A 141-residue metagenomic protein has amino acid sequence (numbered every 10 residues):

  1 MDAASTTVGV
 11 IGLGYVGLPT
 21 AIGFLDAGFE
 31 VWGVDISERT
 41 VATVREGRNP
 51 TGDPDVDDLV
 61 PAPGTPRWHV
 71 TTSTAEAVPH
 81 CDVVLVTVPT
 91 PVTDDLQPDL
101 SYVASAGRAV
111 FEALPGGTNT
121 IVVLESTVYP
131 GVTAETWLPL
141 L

Functional and structural regions predicted by a protein language model:
D2-S5, E30, I36-V83, P89-Q97 (+1 more regions): Conserved N-terminal Rossmann-fold NAD(P) cofactor-binding segment
A4-T7, N119: Phosphate-coordination loops involved in phosphoryl transfer and adenosine-cofactor binding
G9-G12: Conserved N-terminal Rossmann-fold NAD(P)-binding element of oxidoreductases
V16: Hydrophobic/small residue at the entry helix of a nucleotide-binding pocket
P19, P79, V132: Residues that form or flank phosphate/diphosphate-binding pockets in enzymes that use nucleotide phosphates
A21, L25-D26: Gly/Ala-rich phosphate-binding loop of Rossmann-like dinucleotide-binding domains, activating on the conserved
G33, V86, V122-L124: Structural beta-sheet core signal
V92-L141: Rossmann-like NAD(P)(H) cofactor-binding subdomain of soluble oxidoreductases
